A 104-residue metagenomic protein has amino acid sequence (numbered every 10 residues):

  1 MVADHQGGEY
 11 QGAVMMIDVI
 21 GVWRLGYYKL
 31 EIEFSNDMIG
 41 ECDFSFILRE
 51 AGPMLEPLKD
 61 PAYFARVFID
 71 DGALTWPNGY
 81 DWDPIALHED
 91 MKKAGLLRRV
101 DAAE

Functional and structural regions predicted by a protein language model:
M1-E104: Motif-centric detector for short Cys/His coordination patterns
